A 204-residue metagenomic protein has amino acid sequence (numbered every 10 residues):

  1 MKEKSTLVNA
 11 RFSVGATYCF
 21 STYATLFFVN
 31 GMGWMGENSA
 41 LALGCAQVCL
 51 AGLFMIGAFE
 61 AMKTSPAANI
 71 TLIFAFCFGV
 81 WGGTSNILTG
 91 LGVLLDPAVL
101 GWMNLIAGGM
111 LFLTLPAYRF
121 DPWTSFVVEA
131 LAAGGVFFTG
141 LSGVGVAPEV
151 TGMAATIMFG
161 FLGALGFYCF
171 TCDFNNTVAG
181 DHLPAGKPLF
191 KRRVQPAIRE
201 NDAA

Functional and structural regions predicted by a protein language model:
M1-G57, L189-A204: N-terminal topogenic module of multi-pass integral membrane proteins
E3-Y18, P66-T71, R119-A133, T151-I157 (+1 more regions): Cytoplasm-facing juxtamembrane segments at the starts of transmembrane helices in multi-pass membrane proteins
T25-F28, M55, V80, F112 (+2 more regions): Hydrophobic residues within the alpha-helical transmembrane core of Major Facilitator Superfamily
N38-A51, V93-A107, I157-G160: Structural signature of hydrophobic alpha-helical transmembrane segments
G52-N86: Membrane helical hairpin/interfacial module
I56-M62, N69-L72, E129, G140 (+1 more regions): A structural feature that tracks compact, well-ordered secondary-structure segments with a strong bias toward
F78-G101: Helix-adjacent hinge/juxtasegments
L100-P116, D121-V144, T151-C172: Alpha-helical membrane segments in multi-pass integral membrane proteins
